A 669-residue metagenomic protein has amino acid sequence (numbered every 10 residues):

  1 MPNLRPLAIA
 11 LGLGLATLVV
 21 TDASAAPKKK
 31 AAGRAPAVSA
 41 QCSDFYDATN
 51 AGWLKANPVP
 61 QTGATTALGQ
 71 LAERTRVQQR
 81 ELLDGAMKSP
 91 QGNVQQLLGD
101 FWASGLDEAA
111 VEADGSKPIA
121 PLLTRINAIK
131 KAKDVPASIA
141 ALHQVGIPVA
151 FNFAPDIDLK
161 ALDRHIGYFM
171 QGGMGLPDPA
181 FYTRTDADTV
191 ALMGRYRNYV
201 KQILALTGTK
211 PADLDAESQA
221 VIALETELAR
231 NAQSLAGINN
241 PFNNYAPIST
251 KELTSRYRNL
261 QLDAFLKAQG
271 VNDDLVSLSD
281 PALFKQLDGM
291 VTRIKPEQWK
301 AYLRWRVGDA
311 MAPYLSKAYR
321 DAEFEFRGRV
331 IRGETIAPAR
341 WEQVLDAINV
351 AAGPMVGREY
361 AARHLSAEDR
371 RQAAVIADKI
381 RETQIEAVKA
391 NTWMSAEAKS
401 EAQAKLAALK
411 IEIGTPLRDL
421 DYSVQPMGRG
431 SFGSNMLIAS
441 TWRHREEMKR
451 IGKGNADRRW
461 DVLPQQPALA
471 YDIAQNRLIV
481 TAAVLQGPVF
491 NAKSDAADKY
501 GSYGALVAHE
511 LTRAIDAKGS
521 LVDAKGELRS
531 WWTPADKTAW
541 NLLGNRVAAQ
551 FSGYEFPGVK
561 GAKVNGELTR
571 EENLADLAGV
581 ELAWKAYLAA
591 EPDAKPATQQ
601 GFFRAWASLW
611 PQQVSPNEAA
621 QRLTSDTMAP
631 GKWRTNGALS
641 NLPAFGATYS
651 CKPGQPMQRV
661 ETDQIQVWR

Functional and structural regions predicted by a protein language model:
P2-A26: Gram-negative bacterial Sec-dependent N-terminal signal peptides
S24-A37: Cleaved targeting-peptide boundary
R34-K55, Y182-A205, R570, L577-L582: Hydrophobic/aromatic-rich, well-ordered segments within soluble, folded domains that form packed cores
S39-D44, A48-A113: Active-site-surrounding "flap" and adjacent substrate/cofactor-binding loops of secreted or lumenal enzymes, prototyped
A48-G52, A56, R74, Q78 (+18 more regions): Structured segments of extracytoplasmic/periplasmic soluble domains in secreted or envelope-associated proteins
W53-N57, L176-P177, P488: Short, solvent-exposed loop/turn elements at domain surfaces
A86-K379: Noncatalytic, helix-rich "gating/capping" subdomain that lines the substrate-entry/channel surface of large enzyme
V221, R256-N259, S277-F284, P338 (+4 more regions): Intrinsically disordered, low-complexity linker/terminal regions across diverse proteins
